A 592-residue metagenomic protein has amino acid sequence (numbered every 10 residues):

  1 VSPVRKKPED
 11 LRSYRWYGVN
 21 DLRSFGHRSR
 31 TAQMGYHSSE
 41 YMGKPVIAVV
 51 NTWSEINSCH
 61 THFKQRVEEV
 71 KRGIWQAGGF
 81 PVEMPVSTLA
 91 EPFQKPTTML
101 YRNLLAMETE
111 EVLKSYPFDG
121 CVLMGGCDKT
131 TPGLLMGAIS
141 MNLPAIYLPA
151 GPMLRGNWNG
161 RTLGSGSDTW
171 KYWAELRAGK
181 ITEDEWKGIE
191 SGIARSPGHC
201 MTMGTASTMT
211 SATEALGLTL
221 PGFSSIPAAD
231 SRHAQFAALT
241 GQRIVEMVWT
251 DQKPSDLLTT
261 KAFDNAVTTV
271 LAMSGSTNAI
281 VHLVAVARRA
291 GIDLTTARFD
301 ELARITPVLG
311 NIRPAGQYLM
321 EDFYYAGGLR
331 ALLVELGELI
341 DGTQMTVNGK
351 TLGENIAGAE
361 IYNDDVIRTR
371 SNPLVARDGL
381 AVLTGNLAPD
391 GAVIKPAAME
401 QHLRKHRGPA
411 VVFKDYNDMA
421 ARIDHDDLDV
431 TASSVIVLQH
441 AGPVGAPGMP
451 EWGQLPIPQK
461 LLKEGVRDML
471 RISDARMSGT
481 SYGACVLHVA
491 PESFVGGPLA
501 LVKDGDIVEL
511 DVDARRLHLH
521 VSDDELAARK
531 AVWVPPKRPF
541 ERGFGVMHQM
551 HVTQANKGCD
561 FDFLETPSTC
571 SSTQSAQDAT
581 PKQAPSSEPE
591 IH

Functional and structural regions predicted by a protein language model:
S2-E55, C59-T61, E68-V86, P92 (+6 more regions): Catalytic or ion-coupling anion/metal-binding cores of large enzyme and transporter domains
L104-Y116: Short, well-structured alpha-helical segments in soluble
L113-L134, A145-A150: A short, small-residue-rich loop immediately preceding and capping a beta-strand
